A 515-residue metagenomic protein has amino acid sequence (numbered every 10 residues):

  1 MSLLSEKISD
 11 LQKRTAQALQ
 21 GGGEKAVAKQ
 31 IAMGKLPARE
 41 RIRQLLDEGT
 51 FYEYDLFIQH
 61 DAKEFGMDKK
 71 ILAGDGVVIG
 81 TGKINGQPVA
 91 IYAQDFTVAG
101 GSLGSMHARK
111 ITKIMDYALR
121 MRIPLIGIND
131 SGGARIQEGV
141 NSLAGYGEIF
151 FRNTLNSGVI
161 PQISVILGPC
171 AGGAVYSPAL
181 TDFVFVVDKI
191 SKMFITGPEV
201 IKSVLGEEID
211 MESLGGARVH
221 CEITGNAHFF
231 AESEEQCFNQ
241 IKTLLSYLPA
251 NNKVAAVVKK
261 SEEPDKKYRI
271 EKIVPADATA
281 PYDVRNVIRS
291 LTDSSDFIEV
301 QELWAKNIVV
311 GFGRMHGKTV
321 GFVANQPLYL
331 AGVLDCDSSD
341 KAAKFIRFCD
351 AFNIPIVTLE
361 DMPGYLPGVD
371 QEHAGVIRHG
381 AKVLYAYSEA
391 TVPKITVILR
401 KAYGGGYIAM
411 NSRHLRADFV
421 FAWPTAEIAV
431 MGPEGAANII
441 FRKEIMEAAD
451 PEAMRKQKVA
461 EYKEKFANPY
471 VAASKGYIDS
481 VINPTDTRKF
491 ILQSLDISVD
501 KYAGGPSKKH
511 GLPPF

Functional and structural regions predicted by a protein language model:
M1-F515: Ligand-binding clefts of soluble mixed alpha/beta catalytic domains
